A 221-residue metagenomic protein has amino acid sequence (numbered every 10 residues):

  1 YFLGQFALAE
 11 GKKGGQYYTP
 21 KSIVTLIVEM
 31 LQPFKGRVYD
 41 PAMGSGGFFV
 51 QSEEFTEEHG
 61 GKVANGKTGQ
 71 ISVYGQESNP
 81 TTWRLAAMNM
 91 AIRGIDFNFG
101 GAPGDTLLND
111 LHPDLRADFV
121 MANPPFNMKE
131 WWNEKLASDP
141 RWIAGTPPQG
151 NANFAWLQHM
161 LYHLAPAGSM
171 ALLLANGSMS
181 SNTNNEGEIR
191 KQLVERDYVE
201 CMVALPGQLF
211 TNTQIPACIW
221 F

Functional and structural regions predicted by a protein language model:
Y1-A7, Q16: Long recognition/docking surfaces used for binding and targeting
L3-G4, Q32, A165, A175: Residues at helix-coil transition
K12, A144-T146: Extracellular loop and loop/strand-boundary signature of outer-membrane beta-barrel proteins
K13-A122, N127-W131, L174-G177, N185-V199: Conserved S-adenosyl-L-methionine
I27, S78, W83, P148-W220: Conserved Class I SAM-dependent methyltransferase catalytic core
K129-P140: Short, flexible, mixed-charge acidic loops at enzyme active sites
